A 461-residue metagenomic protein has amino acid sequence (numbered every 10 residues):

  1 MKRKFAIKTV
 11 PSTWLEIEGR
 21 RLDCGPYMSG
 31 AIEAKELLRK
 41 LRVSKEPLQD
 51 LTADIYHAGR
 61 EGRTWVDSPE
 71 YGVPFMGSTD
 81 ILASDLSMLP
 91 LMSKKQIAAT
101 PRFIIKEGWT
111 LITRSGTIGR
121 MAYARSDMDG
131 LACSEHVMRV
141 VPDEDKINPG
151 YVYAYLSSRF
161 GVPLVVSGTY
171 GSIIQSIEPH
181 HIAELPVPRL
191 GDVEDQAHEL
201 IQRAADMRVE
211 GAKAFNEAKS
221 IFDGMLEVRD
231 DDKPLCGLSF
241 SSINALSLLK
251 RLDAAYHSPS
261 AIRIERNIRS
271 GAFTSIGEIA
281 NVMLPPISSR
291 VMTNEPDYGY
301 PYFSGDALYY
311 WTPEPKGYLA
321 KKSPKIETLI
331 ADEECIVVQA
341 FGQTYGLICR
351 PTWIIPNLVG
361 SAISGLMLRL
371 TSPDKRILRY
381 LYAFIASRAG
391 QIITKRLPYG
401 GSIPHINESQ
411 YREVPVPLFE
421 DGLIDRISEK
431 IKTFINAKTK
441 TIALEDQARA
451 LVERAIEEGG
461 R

Functional and structural regions predicted by a protein language model:
M1-E61, G191-S289, E420-R461: Non-catalytic DNA-recognition/assembly elements of restriction-modification systems
K45-T64, T79-E107, T274-R290, D306-E333: Sequence-specific dsDNA recognition surfaces
W65-V73, L82, L89-L91, F103-I105 (+5 more regions): Short, surface-exposed loop/turn microsegments at beta-strand edges and helix-strand junctions
P74-G77, I105, T110-T113, P301-S304 (+2 more regions): Short hydrophobic-aromatic micro-motifs
I81, L86, A99, L111-R125 (+2 more regions): Well-ordered mid-protein domain cores that form the structural environment of catalytic cofactors
S115-A154, L329, E333, V337-F384: A short beta-sheet element
L131-M138, Y170-D192, G360-L368, Y399-L423: A short glycine-rich beta-alpha junction/loop motif
P149-I177, I377-S402: Short, positively charged
